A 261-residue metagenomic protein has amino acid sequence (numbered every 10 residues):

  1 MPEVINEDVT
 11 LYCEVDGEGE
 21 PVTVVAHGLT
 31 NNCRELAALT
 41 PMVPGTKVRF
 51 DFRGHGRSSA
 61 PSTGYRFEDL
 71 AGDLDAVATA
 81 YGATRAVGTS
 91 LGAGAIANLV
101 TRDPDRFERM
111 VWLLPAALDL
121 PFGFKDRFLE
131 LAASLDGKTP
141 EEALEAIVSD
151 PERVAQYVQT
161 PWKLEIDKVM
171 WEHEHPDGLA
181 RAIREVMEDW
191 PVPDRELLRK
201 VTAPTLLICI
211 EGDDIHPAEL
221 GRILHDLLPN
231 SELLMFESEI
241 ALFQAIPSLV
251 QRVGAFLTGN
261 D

Functional and structural regions predicted by a protein language model:
N6-S59: Conserved HGGG/HGGXW glycine-rich cap/lid loop of the alpha/beta-hydrolase fold
T40, R49-V87, Q251: Active-site loop/oxyanion-hole signature of alpha/beta-hydrolase fold enzymes
G88-I96: Gly/Ala-rich beta-loop-alpha elbow adjacent to hydrolase catalytic centers
A97-G137: Flexible "cap/lid" loop of the alpha/beta hydrolase fold
F122, K138-E188, L197: Conserved alpha/beta-hydrolase catalytic His-Asp/Glu region
V201, L207-C209: Short beta-strand/loop motif that positions the catalytic acidic residue of the alpha/beta-hydrolase fold
D214-L220: Conserved alpha/beta-hydrolase "acid-adjacent" motif
N230-D261: Catalytic active-site module of serine/aspartate enzymes centered on a nucleophile-bearing elbow/loop
